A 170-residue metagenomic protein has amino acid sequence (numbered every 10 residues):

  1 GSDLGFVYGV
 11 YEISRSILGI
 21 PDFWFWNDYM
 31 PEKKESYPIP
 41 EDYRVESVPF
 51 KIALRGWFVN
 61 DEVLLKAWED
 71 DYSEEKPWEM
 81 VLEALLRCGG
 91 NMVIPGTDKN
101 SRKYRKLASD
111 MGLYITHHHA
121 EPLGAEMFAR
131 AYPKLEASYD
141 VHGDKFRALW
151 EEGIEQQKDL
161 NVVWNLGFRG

Functional and structural regions predicted by a protein language model:
G1-F146, Q157-R169: Feature activates predominantly on carbohydrate-active enzymes
E152-I154: Conserved Class I S-adenosyl-L-methionine
